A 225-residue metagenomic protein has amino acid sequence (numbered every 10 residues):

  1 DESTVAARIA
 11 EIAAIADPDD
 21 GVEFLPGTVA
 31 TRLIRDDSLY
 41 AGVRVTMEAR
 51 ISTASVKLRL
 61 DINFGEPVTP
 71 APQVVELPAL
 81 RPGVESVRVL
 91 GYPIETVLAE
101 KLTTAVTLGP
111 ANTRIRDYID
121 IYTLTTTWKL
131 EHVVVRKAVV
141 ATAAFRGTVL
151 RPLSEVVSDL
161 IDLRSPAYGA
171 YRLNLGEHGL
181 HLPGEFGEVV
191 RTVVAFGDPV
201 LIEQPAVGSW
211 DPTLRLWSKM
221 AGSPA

Functional and structural regions predicted by a protein language model:
D1-A225: Structured mid-to-C-terminal alpha-helical surface segments
